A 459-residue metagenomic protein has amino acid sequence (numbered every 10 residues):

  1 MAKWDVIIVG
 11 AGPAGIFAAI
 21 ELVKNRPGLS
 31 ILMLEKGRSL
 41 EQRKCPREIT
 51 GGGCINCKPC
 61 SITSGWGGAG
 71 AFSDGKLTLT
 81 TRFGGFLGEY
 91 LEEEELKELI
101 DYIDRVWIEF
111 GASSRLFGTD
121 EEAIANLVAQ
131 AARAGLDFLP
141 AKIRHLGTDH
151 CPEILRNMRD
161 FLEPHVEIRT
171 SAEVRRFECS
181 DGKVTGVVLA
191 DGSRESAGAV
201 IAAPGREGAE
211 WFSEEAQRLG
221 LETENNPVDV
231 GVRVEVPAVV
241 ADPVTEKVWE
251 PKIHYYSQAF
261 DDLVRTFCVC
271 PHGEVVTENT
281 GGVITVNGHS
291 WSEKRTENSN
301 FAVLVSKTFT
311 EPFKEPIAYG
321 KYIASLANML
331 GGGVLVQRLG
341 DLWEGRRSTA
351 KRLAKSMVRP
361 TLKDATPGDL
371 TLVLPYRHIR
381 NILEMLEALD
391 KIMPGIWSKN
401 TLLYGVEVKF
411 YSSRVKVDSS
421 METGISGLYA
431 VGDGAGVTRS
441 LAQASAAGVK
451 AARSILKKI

Functional and structural regions predicted by a protein language model:
A2-G84, E122-I459: Residues forming the flavin
C57, S64-F117: Dinucleotide-binding Rossmann-like beta1-alpha1 core, especially the glycine-rich loop that anchors the ADP
